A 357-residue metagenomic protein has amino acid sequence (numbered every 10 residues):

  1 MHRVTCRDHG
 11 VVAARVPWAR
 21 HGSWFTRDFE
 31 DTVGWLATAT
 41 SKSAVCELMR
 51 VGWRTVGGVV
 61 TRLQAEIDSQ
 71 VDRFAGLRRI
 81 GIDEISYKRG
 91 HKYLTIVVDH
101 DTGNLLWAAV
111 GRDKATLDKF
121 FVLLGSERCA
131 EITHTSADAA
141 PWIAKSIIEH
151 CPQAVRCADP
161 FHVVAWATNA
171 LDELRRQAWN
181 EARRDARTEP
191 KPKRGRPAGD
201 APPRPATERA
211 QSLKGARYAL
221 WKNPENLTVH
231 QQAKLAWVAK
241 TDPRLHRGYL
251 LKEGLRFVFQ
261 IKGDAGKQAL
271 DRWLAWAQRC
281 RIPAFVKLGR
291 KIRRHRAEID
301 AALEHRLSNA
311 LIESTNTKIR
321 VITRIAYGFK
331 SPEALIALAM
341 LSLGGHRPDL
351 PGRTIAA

Functional and structural regions predicted by a protein language model:
M1-H91, A130, D138, I299: Short, positively charged, Gly/Tyr-enriched micro-motifs that form contact patches at catalytic or ligand/partner
V16-W24, H100-A115: Glycine-rich phosphate-binding "P-loop"
A19-R20, A130, A154, A178-A182: Short, polar/flexible loop-turn hinges at active-site or ligand-entry regions and domain interfaces
V60, K88-K92, D99-G103, A109-V110 (+4 more regions): Acidic/histidine-rich catalytic cores and adjacent linkers of DNA breakage/strand-transfer/modification proteins
Q153-N169: Inter-helix linker motif
T168-N180: Short, surface-exposed amphipathic charged segments that create phosphate/polyanion-binding patches used for binding
